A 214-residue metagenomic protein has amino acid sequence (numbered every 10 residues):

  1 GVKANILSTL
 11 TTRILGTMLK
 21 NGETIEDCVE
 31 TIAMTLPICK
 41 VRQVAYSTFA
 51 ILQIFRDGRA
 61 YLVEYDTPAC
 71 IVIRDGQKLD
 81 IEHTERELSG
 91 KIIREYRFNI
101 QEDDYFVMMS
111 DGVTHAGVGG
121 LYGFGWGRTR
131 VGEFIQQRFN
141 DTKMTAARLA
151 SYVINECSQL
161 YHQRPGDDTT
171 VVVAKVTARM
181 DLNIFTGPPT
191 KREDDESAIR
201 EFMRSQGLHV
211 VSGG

Functional and structural regions predicted by a protein language model:
G1, P68, D111-G112, P188: Active-site metal-binding loops of divalent metal-dependent hydrolases
V2-N21, Y105-E156: Active-site-proximal, acidic helix/loop segment immediately C-terminal to a metal-coordinating Asp/Glu
N5-G76, I93, R148-V171: Catalytic core of PPM/PP2C metal-dependent serine/threonine phosphatase domains
T31-M34, F49, S89-I92, Y122-R148 (+2 more regions): Conserved mixed alpha/beta catalytic, RNA-binding, or beta-rich assembly cores of soluble enzyme, regulatory
K40, G76-L79, H83-T84, S89 (+1 more regions): Nucleotide/phosphate-binding catalytic cleft detector across ATP-hydrolyzing and phosphate-transferring enzymes
E64, F106-M108, H209-V211: Residue-level marker for buried hydrophobic side chains located in beta-strands that build the well-ordered beta-sheet
D80-G119: Acidic loop->beta-strand submotif enriched in PP2C/PPM serine/threonine phosphatases
